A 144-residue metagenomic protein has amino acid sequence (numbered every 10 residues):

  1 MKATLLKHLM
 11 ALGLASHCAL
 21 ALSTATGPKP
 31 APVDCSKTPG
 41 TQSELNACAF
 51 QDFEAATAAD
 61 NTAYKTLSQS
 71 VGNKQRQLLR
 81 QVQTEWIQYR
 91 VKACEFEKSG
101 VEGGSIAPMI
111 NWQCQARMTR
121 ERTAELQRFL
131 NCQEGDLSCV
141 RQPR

Functional and structural regions predicted by a protein language model:
M1-L12: Bacterial N-terminal signal peptides that target proteins for export
L9, L20-L22: Leucine-biased recognition of intrinsically disordered, low-complexity hydrophobic segments
S16-C18: N-terminal signal peptide c-region/cleavage motif recognized by signal peptidases
L22-R144: N-terminal alpha-helical modules
